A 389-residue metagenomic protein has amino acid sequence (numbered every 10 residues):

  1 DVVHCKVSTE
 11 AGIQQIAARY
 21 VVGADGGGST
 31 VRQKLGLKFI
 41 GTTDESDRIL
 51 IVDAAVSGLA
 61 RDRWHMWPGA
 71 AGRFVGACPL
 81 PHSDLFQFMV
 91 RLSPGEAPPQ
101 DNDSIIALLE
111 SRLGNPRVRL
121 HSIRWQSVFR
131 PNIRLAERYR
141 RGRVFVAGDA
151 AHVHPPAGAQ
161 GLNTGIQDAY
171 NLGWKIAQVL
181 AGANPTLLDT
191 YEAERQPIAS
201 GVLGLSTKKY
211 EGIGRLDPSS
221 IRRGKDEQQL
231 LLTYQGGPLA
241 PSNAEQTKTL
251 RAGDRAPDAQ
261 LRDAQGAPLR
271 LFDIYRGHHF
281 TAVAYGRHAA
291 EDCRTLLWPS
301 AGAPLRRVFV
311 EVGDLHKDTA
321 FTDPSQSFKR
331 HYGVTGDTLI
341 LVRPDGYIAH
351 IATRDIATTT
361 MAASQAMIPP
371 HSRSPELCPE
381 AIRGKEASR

Functional and structural regions predicted by a protein language model:
D1-R222, P375-R389: Core Rossmann-like FAD-binding/catalytic domain of the broad FAD-dependent monooxygenase superfamily
S111, E137, Q178-R389: Helical substrate-recognition/capping region of FAD-dependent monooxygenase/halogenase enzymes
